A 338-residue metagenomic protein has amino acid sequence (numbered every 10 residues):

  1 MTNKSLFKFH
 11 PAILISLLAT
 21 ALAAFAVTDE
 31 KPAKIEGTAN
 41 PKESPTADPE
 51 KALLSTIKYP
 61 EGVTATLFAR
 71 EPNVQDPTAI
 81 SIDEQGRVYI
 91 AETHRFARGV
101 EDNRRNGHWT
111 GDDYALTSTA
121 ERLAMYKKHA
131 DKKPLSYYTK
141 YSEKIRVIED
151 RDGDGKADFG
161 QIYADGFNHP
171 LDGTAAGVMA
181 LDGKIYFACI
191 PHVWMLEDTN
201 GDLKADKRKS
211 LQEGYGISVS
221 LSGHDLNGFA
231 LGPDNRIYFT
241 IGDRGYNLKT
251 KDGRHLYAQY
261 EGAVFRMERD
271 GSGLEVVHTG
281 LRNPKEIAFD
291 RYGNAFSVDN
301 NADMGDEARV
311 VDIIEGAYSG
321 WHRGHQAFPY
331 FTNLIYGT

Functional and structural regions predicted by a protein language model:
M1-T2, L18, E61, K156: Short linear sequence motifs
T2-L14: Bacterial N-terminal signal peptides that target proteins for export
P11-A23: Bacterial N-terminal signal peptides
V27-T338: Beta-propeller domains with acidic blade repeats across secreted/periplasmic ectodomains and cytosolic WD/CNH propellers
